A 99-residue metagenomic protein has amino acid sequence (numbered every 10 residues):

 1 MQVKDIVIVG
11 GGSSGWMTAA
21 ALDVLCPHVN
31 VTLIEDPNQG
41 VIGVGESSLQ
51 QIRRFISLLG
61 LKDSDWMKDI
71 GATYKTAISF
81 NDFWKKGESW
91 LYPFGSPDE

Functional and structural regions predicted by a protein language model:
Q2-G12: Beta1/beta-strand and adjacent pyrophosphate-binding region of the FAD-binding site in flavoprotein oxidoreductases
D5, E35-Q39, L49, D63: A near-ubiquitous, low-amplitude feature marking generic local secondary-structure context
I6, A19, V29-V31: Hydrophobic anchor at the start of a short beta-strand that flanks the dinucleotide cofactor-binding loop
G15-W16: N-terminal Rossmann-fold NAD(P) dinucleotide-binding loop
A19-D23, R53: Short, well-ordered alpha-helical packing segments
D23-V44: Glycine-rich FAD pyrophosphate-binding loop
V44-E99: Dinucleotide-binding Rossmann-like beta1-alpha1 core, especially the glycine-rich loop that anchors the ADP
